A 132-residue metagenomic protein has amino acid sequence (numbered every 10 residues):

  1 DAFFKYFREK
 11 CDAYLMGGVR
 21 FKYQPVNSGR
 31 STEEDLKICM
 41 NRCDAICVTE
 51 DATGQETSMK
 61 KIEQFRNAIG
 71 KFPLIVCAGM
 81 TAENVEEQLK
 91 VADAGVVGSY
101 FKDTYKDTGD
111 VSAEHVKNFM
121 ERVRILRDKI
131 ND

Functional and structural regions predicted by a protein language model:
D1-A45: Conserved anion-binding
D1-K10, E50-I69, A82-E87, T104-F119: Active-site-adjacent beta->alpha loops and helix N-cap segments on the catalytic face of soluble alpha/beta enzymes
K5-M16, V26-N27, E114-D132: Extended, intrinsically disordered, low-complexity segments
A13-V19, I46-V48, L74-A78, G95-V97: Hydrophobic faces of well-ordered beta-strands that scaffold small-molecule active sites in alpha/beta enzyme cores
G18-Q24, D51-T53, C77-E83, Y100-K102: Active-site beta-loop-alpha junctions enriched in small/polar residues
R30-K37, A68-G70, L74-G98: Catalytic cores of alpha/beta
R42-C43, A92, R127: Glycine-centered loop/turn motif at secondary-structure junctions
R42-C47, N67-K71: Short, surface-exposed connector motifs at secondary-structure boundaries
